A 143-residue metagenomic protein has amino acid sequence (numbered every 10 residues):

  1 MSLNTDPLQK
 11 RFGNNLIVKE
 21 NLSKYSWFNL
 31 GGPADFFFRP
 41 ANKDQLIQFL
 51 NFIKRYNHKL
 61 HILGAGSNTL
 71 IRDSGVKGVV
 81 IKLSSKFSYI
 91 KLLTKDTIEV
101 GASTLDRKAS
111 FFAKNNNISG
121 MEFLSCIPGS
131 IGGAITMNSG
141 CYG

Functional and structural regions predicted by a protein language model:
S2-I131, I135: Anion-binding (especially nucleotide phosphate/pyrophosphate-binding) glycine-rich loop and adjoining beta-alpha core
G133, M137-G143: Core subunits and conserved enzymes of cellular information-processing and envelope-translocation systems across
